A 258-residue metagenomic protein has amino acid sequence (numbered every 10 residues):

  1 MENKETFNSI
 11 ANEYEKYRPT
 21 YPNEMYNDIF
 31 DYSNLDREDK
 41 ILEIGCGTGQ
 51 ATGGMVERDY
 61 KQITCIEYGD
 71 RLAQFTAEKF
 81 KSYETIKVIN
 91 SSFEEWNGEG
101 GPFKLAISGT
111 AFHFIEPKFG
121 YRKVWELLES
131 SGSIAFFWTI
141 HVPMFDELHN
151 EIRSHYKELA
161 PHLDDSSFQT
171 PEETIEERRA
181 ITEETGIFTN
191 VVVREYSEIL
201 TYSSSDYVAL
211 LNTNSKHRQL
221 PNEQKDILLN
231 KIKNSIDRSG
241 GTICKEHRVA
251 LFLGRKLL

Functional and structural regions predicted by a protein language model:
M1-D36: Conserved class I S-adenosyl-L-methionine
K40-L42, T48-W96: Class I SAM-dependent methyltransferase SAM/SAH-binding core
T48, F168-L258: Conserved Class I S-adenosyl-L-methionine
F80, Y156, I236: Conserved hydrophobic residues forming the short capping helix/wall of the S-adenosyl-L-methionine
W96-A106: A short acidic, Gly/Pro-enriched loop at the edge of an enzyme's catalytic core that lines a small-molecule cofactor
G109-T110: Short catalytic micro-motifs in class I SAM-dependent methyltransferases
I115-V124: A short, conserved alpha-helix within the catalytic core of class I
W125, E129-S197: Conserved catalytic/acceptor-binding region of the Class I
